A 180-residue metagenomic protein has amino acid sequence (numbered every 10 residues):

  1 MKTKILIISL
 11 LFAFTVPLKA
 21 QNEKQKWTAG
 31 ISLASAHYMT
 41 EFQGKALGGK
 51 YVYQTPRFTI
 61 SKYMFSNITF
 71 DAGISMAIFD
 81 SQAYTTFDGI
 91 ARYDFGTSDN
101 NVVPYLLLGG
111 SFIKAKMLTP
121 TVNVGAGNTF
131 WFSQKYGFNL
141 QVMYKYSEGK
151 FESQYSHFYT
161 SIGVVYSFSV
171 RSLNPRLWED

Functional and structural regions predicted by a protein language model:
M1-K26, F168-D180: Cleavable N-terminal export/targeting peptides
Q21-S61, G163: Short glycine/proline- and aromatic-enriched beta-strand/turn motifs that initiate or cap beta-hairpins
Q25-W27, K50-P56, A83-F87, V102 (+2 more regions): Residues that define the transmembrane beta-barrel architecture of outer-membrane proteins
T28-G30, A91-Y93, S156-D180: Outer-membrane beta-barrel "beta-signal"
I31-H37, A72-M76, G89, L106-F112 (+4 more regions): Transmembrane beta-barrel strands of outer-membrane/channel proteins
Q43-A46, M76-I78, G110-I113, S147-K150: Extracellular loop and loop/strand-boundary signature of outer-membrane beta-barrel proteins
S61-N123, F130-Q134: Gram-negative (and chloroplast) outer-membrane scaffold detector with strong preference for beta-barrel transmembrane
